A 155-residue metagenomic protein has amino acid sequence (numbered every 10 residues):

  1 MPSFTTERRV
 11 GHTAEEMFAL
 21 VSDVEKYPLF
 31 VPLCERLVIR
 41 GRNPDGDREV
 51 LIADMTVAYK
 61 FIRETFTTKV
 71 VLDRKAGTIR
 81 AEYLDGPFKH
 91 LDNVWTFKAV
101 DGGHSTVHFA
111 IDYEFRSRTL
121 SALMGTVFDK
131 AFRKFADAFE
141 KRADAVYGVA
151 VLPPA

Functional and structural regions predicted by a protein language model:
M1-R48, K134, V149-A155: Hydrophobic ligand-binding cavity/cleft-lining segments
S3-T5, R63-T67, H90-N93: Short, surface-exposed coil-to-beta transition loops
E7-G11, V38, T56, K69-V71 (+2 more regions): Generic structural detector for well-ordered beta-strands
T13, P44-G46, K75, V100-H104: Short strand-connecting beta-turns/loops that link adjacent beta-strands
M17-V21, Y27, A53, V70 (+2 more regions): Hydrophobic pocket/interface hotspot
E25, F128, F132, A136 (+1 more regions): Short amphipathic alpha-helical signal-transduction/dimerization elements
I39-D85, A138, R142, P154: Glycine-rich portal/gate segments that line the openings of hydrophobic small-molecule binding cavities
R80-K134: Beta-strand/loop substructures that line and gate deep hydrophobic ligand-binding cavities in soluble
